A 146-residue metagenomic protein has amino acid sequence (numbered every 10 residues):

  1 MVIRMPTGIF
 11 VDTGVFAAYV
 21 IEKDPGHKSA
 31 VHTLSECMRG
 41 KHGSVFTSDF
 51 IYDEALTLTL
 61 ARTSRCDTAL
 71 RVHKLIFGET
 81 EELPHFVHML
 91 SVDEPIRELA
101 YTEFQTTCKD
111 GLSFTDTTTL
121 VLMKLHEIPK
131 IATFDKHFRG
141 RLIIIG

Functional and structural regions predicted by a protein language model:
M1-H27: Metal-dependent nucleic-acid phosphoesterase active-site entry motif
M1-P6, L120-G146: Acidic, PIN/NYN-like endoribonuclease modules and their adjacent C-terminal/linker elements
F10-V11, H32-R62, H88-M89: PIN/NYN-family metal-dependent endoribonuclease catalytic core
D12, E54, D116, D135: Acidic active-site catalytic centers that drive phospho-/nucleotidyl reactions and related ester hydrolyses
F16-P25, I51-V72: A short secondary-structure junction motif
A17-I21, K41, T59-T63, P84 (+2 more regions): Short amphipathic alpha-helical interaction patches enriched in hydrophobic/aromatic residues with interspersed Lys/Arg
V87-P129: Active-site neighborhoods of divalent-metal-dependent phosphate/nucleic-acid chemistry enzymes
